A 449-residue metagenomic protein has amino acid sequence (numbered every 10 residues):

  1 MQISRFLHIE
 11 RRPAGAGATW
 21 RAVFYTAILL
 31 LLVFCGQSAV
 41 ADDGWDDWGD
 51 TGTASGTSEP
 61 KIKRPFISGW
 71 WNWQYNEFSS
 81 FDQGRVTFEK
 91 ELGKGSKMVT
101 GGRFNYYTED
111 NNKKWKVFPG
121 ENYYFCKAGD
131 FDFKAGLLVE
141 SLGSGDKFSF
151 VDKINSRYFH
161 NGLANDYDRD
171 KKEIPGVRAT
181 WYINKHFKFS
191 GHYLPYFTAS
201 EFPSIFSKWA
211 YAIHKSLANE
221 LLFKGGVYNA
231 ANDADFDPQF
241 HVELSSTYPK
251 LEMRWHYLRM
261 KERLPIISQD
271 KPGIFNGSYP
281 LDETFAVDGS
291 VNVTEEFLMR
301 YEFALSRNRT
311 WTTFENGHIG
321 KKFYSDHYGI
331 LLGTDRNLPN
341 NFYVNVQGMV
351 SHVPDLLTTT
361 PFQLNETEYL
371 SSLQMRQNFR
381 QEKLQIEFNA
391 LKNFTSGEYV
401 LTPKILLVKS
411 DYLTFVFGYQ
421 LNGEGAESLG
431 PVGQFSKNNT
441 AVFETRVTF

Functional and structural regions predicted by a protein language model:
P65-I67, K94-T100, D130-F133, H186-F189 (+5 more regions): Repeated loop/turn-to-beta-strand initiation elements of outer-membrane beta-barrel proteins
I67-Y75, T100-F104, A135-V139, G191-P195 (+6 more regions): Transmembrane beta-barrel strands of outer-membrane/channel proteins
F78-G84, W115-G120, K171-P175, F236-F240 (+6 more regions): Residues that define the transmembrane beta-barrel architecture of outer-membrane proteins
V86-K90, E121-C126, V177-W181, V242-S246 (+6 more regions): Residues on the lipid-exposed face of transmembrane beta-strands in outer-membrane beta-barrel proteins
E91-K94, K127-D130, I183-K185, T247-K250 (+7 more regions): Outer-membrane beta-barrel strand-turn architecture
S96-A210, S246-P249, N422-A426: Outer membrane beta-barrel
F159, S436-F449: Outer-membrane beta-barrel "beta-signal"
Y248-M253, L258-M260, S290-L391: Detector for outer-membrane/organellar transmembrane beta-barrel domains, recognizing the amphipathic beta-strand
